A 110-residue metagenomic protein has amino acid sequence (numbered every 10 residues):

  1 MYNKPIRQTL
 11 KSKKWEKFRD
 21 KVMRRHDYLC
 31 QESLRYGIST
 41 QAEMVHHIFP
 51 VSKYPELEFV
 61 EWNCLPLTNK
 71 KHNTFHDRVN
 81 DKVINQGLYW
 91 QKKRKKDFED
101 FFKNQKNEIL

Functional and structural regions predicted by a protein language model:
M1-K17, R35-S39, I84-L110: A boundary/linker detector
L10, V45, F75: Short clusters of hydrophobic/aromatic residues that line enzyme substrate/ligand-binding pockets
K13, F18, H26, V51-Y54 (+2 more regions): Surface-exposed loop/turn and secondary-structure junction residues enriched for glycine/proline
W15-M44, T68: Short cysteine-rich loop/turn motifs with clustered Cys
V22, N63, V79, K93 (+1 more regions): Prokaryotic Sec-type signal peptides and long signal-anchor helices with extended Leu/Ile/Val-rich h-regions
D27, L65, N107-E108: Intrinsic-disorder/low-complexity peptide segments enriched for small residues
L34-P66: Histidine-centered nuclease catalytic patch
I38, C64-W90: Short Cys/His-centered divalent metal-binding micro-motifs
